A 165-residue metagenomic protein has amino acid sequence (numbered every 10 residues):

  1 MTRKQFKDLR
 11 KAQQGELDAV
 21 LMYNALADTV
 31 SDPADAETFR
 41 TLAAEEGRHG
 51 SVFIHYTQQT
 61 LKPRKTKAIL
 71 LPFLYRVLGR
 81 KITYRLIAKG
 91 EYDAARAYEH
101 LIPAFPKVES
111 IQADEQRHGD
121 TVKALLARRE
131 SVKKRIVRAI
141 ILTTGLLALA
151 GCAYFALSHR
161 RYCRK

Functional and structural regions predicted by a protein language model:
M1-R164: Non-heme di-metal
